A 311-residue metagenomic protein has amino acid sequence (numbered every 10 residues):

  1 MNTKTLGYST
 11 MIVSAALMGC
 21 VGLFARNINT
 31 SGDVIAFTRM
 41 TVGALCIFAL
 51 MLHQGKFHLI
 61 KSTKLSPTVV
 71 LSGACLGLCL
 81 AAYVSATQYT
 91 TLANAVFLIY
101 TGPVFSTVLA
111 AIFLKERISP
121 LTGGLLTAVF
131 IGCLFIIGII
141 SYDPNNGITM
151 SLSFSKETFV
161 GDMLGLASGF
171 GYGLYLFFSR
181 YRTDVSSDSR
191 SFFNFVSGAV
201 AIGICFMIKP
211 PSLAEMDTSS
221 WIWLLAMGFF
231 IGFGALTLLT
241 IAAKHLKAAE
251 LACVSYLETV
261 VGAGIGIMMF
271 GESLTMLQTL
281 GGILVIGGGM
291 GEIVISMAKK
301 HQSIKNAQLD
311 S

Functional and structural regions predicted by a protein language model:
M1-F37, T41, L71-A74, A82 (+2 more regions): Glycine-/small-residue-enriched transmembrane alpha-helix faces in small-molecule transporters and effluxers
T3-G7, N29-F37, K61-S66, I140-G171 (+2 more regions): Juxtamembrane helix-entry segments on the extracytoplasmic side of multipass membrane proteins
V13-C20, F24, L50, V70-S85 (+6 more regions): Hydrophobic alpha-helical transmembrane segments of multi-pass membrane transport proteins, especially secondary
T30-L78, F105, A167-Y175, S191-P210 (+3 more regions): Transmembrane alpha-helices of multi-pass small-molecule transport proteins
V34, M40-L45, V84-R117, A249-I267: Specific alpha-helical transmembrane segments that line the substrate/conduction pathway and gating interfaces
M40, G138-I139, S220-I222, Y256-S311: C-terminal-most transmembrane helix of multi-pass membrane proteins
I47, M51, L76, L121-G147 (+3 more regions): Hydrophobic transmembrane alpha-helices of multi-pass small-molecule transport proteins
A95-T101, F178-G198, G232-M268: Helix-helix packing/entry segments at the starts of transmembrane helices
